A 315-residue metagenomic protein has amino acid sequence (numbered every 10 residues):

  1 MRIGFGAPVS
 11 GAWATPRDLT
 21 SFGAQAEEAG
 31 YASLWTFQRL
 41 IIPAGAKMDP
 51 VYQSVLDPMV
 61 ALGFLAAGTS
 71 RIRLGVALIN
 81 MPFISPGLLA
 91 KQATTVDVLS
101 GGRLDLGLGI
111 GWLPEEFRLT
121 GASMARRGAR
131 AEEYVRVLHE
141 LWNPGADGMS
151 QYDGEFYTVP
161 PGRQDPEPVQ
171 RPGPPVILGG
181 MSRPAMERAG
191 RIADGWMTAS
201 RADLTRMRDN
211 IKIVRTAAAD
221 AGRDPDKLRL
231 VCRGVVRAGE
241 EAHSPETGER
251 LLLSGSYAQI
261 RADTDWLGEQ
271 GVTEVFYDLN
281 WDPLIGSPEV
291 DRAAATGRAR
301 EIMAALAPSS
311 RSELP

Functional and structural regions predicted by a protein language model:
M1-P315: Active-site-adjacent structural elements that line small-molecule/cofactor binding pockets in enzymes
